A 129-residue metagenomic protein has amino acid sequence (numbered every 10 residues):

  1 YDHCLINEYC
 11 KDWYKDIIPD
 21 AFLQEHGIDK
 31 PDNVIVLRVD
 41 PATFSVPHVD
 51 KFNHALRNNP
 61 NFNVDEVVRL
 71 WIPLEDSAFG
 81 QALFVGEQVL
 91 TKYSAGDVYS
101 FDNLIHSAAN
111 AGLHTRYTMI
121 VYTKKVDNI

Functional and structural regions predicted by a protein language model:
Y1-V36: Non-heme Fe(II)/2-oxoglutarate
P31-V34, A42-F44, V67-W71, A78-G80 (+1 more regions): Extracellular structured ligand-interaction cores
V36-D65: Conserved short histidine dyad/triad with adjacent acidic residue
R38-D40, I72-A78, N103-I105, T123: Short, flexible loop/turn elements at secondary-structure junctions
V67, P73-S94: A short beta-strand-loop-beta hairpin characteristic of the jelly-roll/cupin
V68-P73, V98-S100, H114-I129: A short hydrophobic beta-strand segment most commonly corresponding to one strand of the jelly-roll/cupin
T91-H106: Conserved metal-binding segment of the jelly-roll/cupin
S107-G112: Asparagine-centered strand-capping/turn motif at beta-strand->loop junctions
